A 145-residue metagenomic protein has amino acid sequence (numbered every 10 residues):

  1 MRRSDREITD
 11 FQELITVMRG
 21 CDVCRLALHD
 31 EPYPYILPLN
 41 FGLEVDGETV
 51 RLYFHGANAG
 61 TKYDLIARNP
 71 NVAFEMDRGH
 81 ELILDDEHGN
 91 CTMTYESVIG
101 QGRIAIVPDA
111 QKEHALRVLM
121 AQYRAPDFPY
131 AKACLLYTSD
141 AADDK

Functional and structural regions predicted by a protein language model:
M1-R19: Extreme N-terminal tail/first-helix region
M18, L65-I66, L119: A generic structural signal for nonpolar/aromatic side chains embedded in well-ordered alpha-helices
C21-N58: Short beta-strand segments
D22-V23, N71, R124, F128: Generic structural signal for secondary-structure transition and capping sites
H29-D30, R78, A125-A133: A short, aromatic/hydrophobic, helix- or strand-capping loop or linear motif that either lines the entrance/gate
A59-A115: Short, structured beta-strand-loop surface elements
A115-R124: Short amphipathic C-terminal alpha-helix that caps PH/PH-like domains
Y137-K145: Conserved small/polar residues in nucleotide/adenosyl-binding loops
